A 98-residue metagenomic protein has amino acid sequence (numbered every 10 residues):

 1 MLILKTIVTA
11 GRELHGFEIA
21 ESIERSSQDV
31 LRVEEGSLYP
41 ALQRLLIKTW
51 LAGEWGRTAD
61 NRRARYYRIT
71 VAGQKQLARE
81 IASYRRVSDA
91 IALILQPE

Functional and structural regions predicted by a protein language model:
M1-S37: N-terminal helix-turn-helix DNA-binding core of bacterial DNA-binding proteins
V8, K75-E98: Amphipathic alpha-helical dimerization/coiled-coil segments that flank or bridge DNA-binding/regulatory modules
L38-L45: Basic amphipathic alpha-helical segments that dock to polyanions
L46-R62, R68: Beta-hairpin "wing" of winged helix-turn-helix
R62-I81: Basic, amphipathic "hinge/linker" alpha-helix immediately C-terminal to the N-terminal HTH DNA-binding motif
